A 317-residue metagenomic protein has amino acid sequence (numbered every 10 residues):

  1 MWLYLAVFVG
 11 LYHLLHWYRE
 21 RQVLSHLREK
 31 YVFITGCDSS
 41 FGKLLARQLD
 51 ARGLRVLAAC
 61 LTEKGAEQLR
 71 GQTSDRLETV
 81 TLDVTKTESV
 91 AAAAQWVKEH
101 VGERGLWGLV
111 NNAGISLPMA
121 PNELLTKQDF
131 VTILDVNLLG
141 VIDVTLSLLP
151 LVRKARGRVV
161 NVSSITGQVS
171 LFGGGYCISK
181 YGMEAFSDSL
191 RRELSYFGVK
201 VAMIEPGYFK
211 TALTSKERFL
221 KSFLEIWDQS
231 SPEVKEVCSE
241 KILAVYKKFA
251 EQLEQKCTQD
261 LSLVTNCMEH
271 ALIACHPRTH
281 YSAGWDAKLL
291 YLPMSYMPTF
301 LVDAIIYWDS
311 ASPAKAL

Functional and structural regions predicted by a protein language model:
L15-L57: Canonical Rossmann dinucleotide-binding motif of NAD(H)/NADP(H)-dependent dehydrogenases/reductases, specifically
L82-Q95, K127: The beta1-alpha1 cofactor-binding region of Rossmann-like NAD(H)/NADP(H)-dependent oxidoreductases
N112-P118: Conserved NAD(P)H cofactor-binding loop of Rossmann-fold oxidoreductase domains
A120-N122, D129-V131: Substrate-binding pocket helix/loop in short-chain dehydrogenase/reductase
T145, S179-G182: Active-site helix of classical SDR
S164: Residue(s) in the substrate-gating loop at a strand-loop-helix junction that position the organic substrate next
Y196-R278: SDR active-site lid
